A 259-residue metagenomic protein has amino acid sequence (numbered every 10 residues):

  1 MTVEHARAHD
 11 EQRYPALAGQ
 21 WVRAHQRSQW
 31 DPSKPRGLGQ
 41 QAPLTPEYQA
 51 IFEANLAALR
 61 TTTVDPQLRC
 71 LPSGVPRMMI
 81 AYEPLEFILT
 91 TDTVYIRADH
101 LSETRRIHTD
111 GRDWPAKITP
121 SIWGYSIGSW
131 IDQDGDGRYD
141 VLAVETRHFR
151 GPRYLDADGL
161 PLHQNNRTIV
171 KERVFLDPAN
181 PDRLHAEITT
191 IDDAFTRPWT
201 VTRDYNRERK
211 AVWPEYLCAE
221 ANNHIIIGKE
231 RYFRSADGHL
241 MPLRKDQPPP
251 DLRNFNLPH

Functional and structural regions predicted by a protein language model:
M1-H259: PEST-like low-complexity, intrinsically disordered acidic/proline/serine-rich tracts that flank trafficking/processing
